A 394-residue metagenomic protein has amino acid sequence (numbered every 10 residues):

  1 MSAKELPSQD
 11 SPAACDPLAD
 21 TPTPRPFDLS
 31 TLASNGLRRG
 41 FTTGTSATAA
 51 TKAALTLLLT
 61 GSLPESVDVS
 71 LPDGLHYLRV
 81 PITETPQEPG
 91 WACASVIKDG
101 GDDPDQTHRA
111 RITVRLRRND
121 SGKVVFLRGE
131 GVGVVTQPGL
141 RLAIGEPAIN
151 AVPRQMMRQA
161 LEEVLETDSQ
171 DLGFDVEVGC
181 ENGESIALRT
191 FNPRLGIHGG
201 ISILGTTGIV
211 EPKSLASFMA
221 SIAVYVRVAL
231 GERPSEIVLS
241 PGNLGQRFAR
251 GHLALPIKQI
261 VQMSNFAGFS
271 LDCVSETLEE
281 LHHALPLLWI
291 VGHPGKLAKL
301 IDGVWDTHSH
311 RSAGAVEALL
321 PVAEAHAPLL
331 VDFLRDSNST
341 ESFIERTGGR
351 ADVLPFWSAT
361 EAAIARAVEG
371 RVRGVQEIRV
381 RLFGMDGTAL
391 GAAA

Functional and structural regions predicted by a protein language model:
S2-R189, P193-L195: Generic N-terminal targeting/processing segments that precede catalytic cores or assembly contacts
L6-T31, R38, L195-S202, T206-A359 (+1 more regions): A structural signal for small-residue-enriched, beta-sheet-centric alpha/beta enzyme cores and oligomeric scaffold folds
